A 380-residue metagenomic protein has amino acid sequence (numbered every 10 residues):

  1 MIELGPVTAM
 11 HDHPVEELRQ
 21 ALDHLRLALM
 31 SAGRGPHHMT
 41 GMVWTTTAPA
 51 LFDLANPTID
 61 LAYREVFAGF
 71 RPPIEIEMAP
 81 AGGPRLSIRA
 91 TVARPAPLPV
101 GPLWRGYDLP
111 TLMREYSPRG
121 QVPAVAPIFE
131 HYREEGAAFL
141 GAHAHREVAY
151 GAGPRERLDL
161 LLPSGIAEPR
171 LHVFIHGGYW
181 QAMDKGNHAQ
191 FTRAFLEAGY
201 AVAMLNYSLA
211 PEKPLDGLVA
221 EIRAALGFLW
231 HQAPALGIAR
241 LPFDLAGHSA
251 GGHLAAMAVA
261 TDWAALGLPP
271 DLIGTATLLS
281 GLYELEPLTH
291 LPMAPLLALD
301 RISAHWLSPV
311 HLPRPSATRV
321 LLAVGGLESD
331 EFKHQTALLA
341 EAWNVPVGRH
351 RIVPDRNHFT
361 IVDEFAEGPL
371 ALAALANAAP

Functional and structural regions predicted by a protein language model:
M1-G101: Short, polar/acidic, helix-capping and beta-turn segments at strand->helix junctions that line the mouths
T111-I166: N-terminal cap/lid segment of alpha/beta-hydrolase-fold proteins
S164-F195: Short, surface-exposed "cap/lid" segments of acyl-processing enzymes
L171, L196-N206: A fold-wide structural signal in alpha/beta-hydrolase
M183-T192, A203-P242: Catalytic nucleophile-loop/oxyanion-hole region of alpha/beta-hydrolase and closely related hydrolase-like folds
G227-L291, A304: Primarily recognizes the serine-hydrolase "nucleophile elbow" in alpha/beta-hydrolase and SGNH/GDSL folds
P269-P270, T275-T289, R301-L338: The feature captures the conserved acid-bearing segment of alpha/beta-hydrolase catalytic domains
K333-A337, N344-P380: C-terminal catalytic histidine-bearing segment of alpha/beta-hydrolase fold enzymes
